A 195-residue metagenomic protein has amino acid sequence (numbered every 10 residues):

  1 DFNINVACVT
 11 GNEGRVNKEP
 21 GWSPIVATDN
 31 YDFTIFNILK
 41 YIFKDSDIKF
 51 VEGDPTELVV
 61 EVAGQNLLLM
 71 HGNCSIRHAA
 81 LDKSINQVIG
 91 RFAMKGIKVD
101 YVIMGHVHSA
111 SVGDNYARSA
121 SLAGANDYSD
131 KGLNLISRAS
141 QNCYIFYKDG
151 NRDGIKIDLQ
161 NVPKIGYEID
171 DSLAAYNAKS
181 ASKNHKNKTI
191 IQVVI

Functional and structural regions predicted by a protein language model:
D1-L39: Core catalytic region of metal-dependent phosphoesterases/phosphodiesterases, especially metallo-beta-lactamase-like
I4-N12, K49-L58: Acidic carboxylate-rich catalytic motifs and surrounding loops in phosphoryl-/glycosyl-chemistry enzymes
A7, E13-N17, L68, Y167-A178: A short, hydrophobic/aromatic-rich structural module that often spans a beta strand with its adjoining loop
I25-T56, A63-I165, I169, L173: Conserved beta-sheet core of the metallophosphoesterase superfamily
N37, E57, T189-V193: Hydrophobic transmembrane signal anchors and adjacent membrane-proximal interface regions, especially in viral
N151-I157, D171-I195: Non-catalytic terminal accessory segments
